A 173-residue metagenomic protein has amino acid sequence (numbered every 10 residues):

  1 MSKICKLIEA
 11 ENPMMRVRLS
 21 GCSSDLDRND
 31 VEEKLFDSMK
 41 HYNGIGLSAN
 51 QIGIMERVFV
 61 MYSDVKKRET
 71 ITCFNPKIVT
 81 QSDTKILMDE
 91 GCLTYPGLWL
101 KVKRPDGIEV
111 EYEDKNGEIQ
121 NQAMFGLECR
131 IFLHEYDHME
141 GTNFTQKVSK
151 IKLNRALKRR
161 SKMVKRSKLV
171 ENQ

Functional and structural regions predicted by a protein language model:
M1-Q173: Positively charged
